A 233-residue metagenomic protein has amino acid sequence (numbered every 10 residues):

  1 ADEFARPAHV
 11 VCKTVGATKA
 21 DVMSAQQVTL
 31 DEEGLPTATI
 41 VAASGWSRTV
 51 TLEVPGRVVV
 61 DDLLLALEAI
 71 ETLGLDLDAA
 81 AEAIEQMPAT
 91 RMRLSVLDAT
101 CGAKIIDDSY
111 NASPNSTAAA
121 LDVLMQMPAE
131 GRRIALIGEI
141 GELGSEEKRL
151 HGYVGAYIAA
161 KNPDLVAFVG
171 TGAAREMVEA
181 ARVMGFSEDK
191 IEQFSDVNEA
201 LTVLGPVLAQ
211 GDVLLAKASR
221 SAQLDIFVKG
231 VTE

Functional and structural regions predicted by a protein language model:
A1-K104, A156-A159, D164-L165, A174-S187: Acidic, Mg2+-coordinating active-site environments of NTP-dependent enzymes
V15, D189-A200: Short acidic-hydrophobic, aromatic-tinged amphipathic segments that line or gate anion-handling sites
A17, I140, G170-G172, D196-V197 (+1 more regions): Short, ordered loop/turn segments at secondary-structure junctions
L65, L208-A218: Short SAM/SAH-binding signature in class I
T90-M92, Y110-F186: Active-site beta-alpha connecting loops in nucleotide-dependent enzymes
R91-S95, V213, S221-K229: ATP-dependent carboxylate/acyl-activation modules
A103-K104, I134-A135, V213: Hydrophobic "anchor" residues on beta-strands that sit immediately upstream of conserved functional sites
A200-V207: Short amphipathic alpha-helix with an adjacent loop that forms part of the alpha/beta core around
